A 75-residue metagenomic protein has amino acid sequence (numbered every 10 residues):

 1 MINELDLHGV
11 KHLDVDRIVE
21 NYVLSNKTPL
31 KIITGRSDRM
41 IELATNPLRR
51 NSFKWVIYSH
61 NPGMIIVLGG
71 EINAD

Functional and structural regions predicted by a protein language model:
M1-D75: Long, charged, low-complexity intrinsically disordered regions
